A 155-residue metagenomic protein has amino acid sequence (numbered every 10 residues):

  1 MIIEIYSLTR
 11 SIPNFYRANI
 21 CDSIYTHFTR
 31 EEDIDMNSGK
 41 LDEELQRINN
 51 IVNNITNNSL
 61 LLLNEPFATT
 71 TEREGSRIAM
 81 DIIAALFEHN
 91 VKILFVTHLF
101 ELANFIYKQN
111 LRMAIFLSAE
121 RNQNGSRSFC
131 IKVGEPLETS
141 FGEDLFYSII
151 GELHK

Functional and structural regions predicted by a protein language model:
M1-K155: ATPase nucleotide-binding head domains, primarily ABC-like/P-loop NTPase cores
